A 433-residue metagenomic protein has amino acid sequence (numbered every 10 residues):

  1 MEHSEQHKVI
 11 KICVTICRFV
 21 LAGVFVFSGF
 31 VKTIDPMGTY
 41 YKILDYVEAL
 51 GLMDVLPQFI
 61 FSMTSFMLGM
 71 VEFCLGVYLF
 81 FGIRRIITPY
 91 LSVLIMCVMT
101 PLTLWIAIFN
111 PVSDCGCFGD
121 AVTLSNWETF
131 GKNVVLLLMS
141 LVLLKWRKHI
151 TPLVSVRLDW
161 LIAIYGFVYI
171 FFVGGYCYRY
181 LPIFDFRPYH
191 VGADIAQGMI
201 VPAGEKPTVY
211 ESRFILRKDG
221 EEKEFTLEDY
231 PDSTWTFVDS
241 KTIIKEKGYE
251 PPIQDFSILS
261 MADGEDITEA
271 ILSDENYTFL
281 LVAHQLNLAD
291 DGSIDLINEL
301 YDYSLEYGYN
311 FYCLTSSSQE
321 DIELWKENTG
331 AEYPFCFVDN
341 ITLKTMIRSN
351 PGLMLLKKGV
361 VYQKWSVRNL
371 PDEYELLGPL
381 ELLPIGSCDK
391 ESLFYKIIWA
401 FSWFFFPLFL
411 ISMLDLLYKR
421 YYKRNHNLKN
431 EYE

Functional and structural regions predicted by a protein language model:
C13-T33, F61-L102: Functionalized membrane-embedded alpha-helices
T88, A289-D295, F394-I397, F401-E433: Juxtamembrane interface at the cytosolic side of transmembrane helices
C97-I150: Membrane-embedded alpha-helical segments of integral membrane proteins
V154-I183: Internal/C-terminal transmembrane anchor helices
F172-D266: Membrane-interface segments at or immediately adjacent to transmembrane helices that form the boundary between
S212-G220, P351-W365: A short, hydrophobic beta-strand/beta-hairpin element that forms part of a small beta-sheet core
Q254-S257, T268-L288: Short active-site neighborhood of thiol/selenol oxidoreductases, capturing the structured segment around
F311-Y312, T329-R348: Short, internal strand/loop/helix patches that form the active-site neighborhood or redox-interaction surface
